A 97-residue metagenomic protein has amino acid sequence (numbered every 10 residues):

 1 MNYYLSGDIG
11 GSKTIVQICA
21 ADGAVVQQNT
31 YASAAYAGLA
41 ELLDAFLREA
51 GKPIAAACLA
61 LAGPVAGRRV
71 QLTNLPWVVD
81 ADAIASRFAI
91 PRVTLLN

Functional and structural regions predicted by a protein language model:
M1-L5, I54-A57: N-terminal hydrophobic or amphipathic segments with adjacent small-residue motifs that include Sec signal peptides
Y3-A45: Short glycine-rich, Thr/Ser-proximal phosphate-binding strand/loop in the N-terminal lobe of ATP-dependent enzymes
Q17, L96-N97: Short loop/turn and capping residues at structural boundaries
V25-T30, G63-P64, L96: A generic short-segment signal for beta-strand/edge and adjacent turn/coil regions
A50-L95: Short beta-strand-loop/turn "lid" adjacent to the catalytic site in phosphate-handling enzymes
